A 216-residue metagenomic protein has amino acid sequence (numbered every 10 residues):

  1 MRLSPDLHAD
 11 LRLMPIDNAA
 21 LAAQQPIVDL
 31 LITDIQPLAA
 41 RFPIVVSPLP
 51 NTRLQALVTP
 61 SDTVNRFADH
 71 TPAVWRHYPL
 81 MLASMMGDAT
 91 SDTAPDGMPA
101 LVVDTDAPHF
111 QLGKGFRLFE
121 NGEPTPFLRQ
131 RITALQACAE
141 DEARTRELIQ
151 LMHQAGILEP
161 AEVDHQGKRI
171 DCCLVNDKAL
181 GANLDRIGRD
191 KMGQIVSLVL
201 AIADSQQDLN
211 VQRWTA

Functional and structural regions predicted by a protein language model:
M1-D62: Short, extreme N-terminal leader segments that mark the start of a protein/domain
D29-I32, F67-A68, N183-R189: General structural signal for secondary-structure boundaries
Q36, F67-A68, C172: Generic detector of ordered secondary-structure context
R41, P79, M98: Extracellular structured ligand-interaction cores
V45, Q55-P72, A83, G87-P95: Short basic (Lys/Arg) and small-residue
V74-H77: Short, compact, well-ordered microdomains
L82, A89-A216: A contiguous, surface-oriented mixed alpha/beta subdomain in the mid-to-C-terminal portion of proteins that forms
